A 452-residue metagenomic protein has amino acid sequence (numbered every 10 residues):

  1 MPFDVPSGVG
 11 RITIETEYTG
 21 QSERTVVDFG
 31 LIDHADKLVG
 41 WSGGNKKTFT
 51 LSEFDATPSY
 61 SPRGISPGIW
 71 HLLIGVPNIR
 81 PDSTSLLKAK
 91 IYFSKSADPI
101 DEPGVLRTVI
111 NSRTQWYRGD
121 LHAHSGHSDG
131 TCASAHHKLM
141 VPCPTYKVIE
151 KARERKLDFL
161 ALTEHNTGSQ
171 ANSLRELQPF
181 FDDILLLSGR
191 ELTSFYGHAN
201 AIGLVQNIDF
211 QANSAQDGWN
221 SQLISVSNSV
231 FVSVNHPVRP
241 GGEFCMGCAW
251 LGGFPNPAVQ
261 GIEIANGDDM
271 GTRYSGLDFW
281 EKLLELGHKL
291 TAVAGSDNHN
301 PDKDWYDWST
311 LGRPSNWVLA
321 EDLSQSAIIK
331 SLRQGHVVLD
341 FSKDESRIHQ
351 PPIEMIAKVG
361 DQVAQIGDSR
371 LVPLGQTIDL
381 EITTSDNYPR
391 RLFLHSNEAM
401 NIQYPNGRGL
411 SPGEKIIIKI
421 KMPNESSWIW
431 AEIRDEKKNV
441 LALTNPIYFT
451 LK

Functional and structural regions predicted by a protein language model:
M1-S22, V26-F29: Non-catalytic, beta-strand-enriched accessory regions in extracellular/secretory proteins and membrane protein
P2-G10, Y60-P67, R370-L374, P423: Extracellular and analogous surface-interaction loops
G10-T13, S61-T84, E425-W430: Noncatalytic modules at the cell exterior or secretory-pathway interfaces, chiefly beta-strand-rich lectin/adhesion
Y18-T57, M400-I402: Surface-exposed beta-strand/loop patches in noncatalytic accessory domains and peripheral targeting/linker segments
G20-S22, D36, P58, V76-S83 (+1 more regions): Short acidic/polar inter-strand loop motif in beta-rich domains
E23-V27, R80-F93: Edge beta-strands of jelly-roll/beta-sandwich modules across compartments, strongly enriched in secreted/luminal
N45-P67, P77, I417-K421: Beta-sandwich interaction modules
W70-L73, S85-K452: Extended, charged catalytic domains and RNA/DNA-binding interfaces, predominantly in divalent-metal-using enzymes
